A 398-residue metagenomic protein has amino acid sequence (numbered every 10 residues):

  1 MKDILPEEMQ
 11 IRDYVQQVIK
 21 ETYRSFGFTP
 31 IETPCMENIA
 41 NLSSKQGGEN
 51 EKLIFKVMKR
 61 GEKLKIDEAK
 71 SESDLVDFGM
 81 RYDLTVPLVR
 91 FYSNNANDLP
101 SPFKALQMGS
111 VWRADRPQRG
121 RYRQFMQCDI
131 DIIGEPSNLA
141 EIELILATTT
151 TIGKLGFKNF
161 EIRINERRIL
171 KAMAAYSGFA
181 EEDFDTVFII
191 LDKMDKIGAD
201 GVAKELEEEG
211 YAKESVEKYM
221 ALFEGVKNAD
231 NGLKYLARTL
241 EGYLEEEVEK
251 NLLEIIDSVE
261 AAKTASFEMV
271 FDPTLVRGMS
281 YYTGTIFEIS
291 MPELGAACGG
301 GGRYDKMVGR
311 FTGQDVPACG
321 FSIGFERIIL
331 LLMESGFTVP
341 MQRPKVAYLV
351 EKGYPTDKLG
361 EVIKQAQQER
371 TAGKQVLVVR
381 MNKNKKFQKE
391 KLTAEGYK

Functional and structural regions predicted by a protein language model:
M1-R12, I66: Auxiliary tRNA-acceptor-end handling modules of aminoacyl-tRNA synthetases
E8-F26, E37-N38, E72-L75, D83-N97 (+2 more regions): Positively charged, Gly/Ser-enriched RNA/tRNA-binding surfaces
T29-C35: A short beta-strand-loop structural module common to alpha/beta enzyme folds
C35-F78: Polyanion/phosphate-binding surface patch
I39-A40, R168-I169, I190, K385-K386: Short secondary-structure capping/turn micro-motifs that flank functional sites
K45-E49, Y176-G178, T285, L392-A394: Short low-complexity, flexible loop/linker segments enriched in glycine and/or proline with clustered acidic
N50-I66, G178-V202, M291: Acidic, His- and aromatic-enriched active-site or binding-groove loops in soluble protein domains that engage sugars
N159-I169, V187, V270-T274: Short, surface-exposed recognition loops or helix-turn segments adjacent to catalytic cores
